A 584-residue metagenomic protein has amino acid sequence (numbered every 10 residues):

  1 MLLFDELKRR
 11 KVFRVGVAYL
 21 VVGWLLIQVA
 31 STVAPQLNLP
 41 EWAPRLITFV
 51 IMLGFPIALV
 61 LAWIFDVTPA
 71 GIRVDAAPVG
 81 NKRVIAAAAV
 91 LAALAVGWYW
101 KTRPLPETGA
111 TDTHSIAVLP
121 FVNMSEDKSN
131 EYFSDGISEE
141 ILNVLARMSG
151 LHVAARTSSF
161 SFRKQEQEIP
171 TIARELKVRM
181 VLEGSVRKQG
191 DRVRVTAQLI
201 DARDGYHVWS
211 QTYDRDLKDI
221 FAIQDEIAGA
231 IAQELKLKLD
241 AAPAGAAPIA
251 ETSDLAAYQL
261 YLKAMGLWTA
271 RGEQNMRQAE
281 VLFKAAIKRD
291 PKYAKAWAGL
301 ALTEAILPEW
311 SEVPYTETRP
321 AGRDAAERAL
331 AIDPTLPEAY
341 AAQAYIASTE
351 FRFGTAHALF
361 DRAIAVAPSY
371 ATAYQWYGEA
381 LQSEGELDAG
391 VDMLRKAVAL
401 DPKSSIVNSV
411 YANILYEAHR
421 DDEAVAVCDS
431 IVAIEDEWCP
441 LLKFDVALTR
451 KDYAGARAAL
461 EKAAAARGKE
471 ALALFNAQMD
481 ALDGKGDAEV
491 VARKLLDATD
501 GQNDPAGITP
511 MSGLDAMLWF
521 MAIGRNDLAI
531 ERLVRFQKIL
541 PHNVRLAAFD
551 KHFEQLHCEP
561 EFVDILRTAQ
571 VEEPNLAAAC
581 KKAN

Functional and structural regions predicted by a protein language model:
M1-T102: An N-terminal, helix-rich hydrophobic module
L2, V29, P35, A43 (+10 more regions): Helical anchoring/docking segments at protein termini
R10, M148, D290, D333 (+3 more regions): Acidic-histidine catalytic/liganding microenvironments
Q36, G80-A87, A92-S430, W438 (+2 more regions): Acidic, proline/glycine-rich low-complexity intrinsically disordered segments
L53-P56, W63-A70, M148, A202 (+6 more regions): Phosphate/oxyanion-binding loops and surfaces in catalytic or ligand/nucleic-acid-binding neighborhoods
A325-A326, A341-Q343, T355, D361 (+3 more regions): Alpha-helical protein-protein interaction modules
